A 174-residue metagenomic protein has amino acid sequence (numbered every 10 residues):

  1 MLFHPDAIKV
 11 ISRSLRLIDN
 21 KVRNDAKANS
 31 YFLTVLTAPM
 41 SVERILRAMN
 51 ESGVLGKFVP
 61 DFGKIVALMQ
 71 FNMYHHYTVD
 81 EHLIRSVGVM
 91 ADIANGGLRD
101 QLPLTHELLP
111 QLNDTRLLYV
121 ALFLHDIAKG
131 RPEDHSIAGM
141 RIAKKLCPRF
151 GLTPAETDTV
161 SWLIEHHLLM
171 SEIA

Functional and structural regions predicted by a protein language model:
M1, K21-R23, T34-T37, M69-L83 (+5 more regions): Amphipathic alpha-helical "coupling" segments that flank catalytic cores
M1, L15, V35-P39, S52-G53 (+4 more regions): Generic structural signal for hydrophobic core residues of well-folded globular domains
M1-H75, K144: Non-catalytic interface/linker regions that flank or bridge core catalytic/transmembrane domains
L2-P5, K57-V59, N95, R131-P132 (+1 more regions): Short helix/loop capping segments that flank catalytic or ligand/cofactor-binding pockets
P5-K9, R47-A48, P60-K64, R99-T105 (+2 more regions): Composition- and surface-driven signal marking solvent-exposed, interaction-prone regions in large proteins
D19-P39, M90-L98, L108-Q111, R116 (+3 more regions): Conserved catalytic alpha/beta cores of large enzymes that bind or transform nucleotide phosphates and polynucleotides
E51-A67, F71, Y77-L122: Active-site-adjacent "gating/activation" loops or surface patches in catalytic cores
T78, T105-A174: Divalent metal-dependent catalytic cores for phosphoryl transfer on phosphate-bearing substrates
